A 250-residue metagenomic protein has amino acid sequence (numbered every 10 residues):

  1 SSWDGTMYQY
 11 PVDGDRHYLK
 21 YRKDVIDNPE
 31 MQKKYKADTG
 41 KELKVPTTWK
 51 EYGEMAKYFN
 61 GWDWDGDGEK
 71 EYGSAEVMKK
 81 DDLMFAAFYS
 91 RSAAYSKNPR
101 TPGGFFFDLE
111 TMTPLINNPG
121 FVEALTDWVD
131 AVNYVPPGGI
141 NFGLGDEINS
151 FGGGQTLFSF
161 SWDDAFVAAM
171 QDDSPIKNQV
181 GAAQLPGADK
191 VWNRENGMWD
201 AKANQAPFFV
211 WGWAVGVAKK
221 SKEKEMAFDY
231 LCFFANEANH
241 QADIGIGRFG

Functional and structural regions predicted by a protein language model:
S1-K41, G53, E76-E110, Q205-A218: Periplasmic solute-binding protein
I26, E51-F59, G145-S159: Short helices/loops that flank or line small-molecule/ion binding pockets
K33-V45, E110-T113, V129-G143, Q155 (+1 more regions): A local structural motif
T39-K41, D63-K70: Acidic, glycine-anchored loop motifs typical of Ca2+
W49-F59, A87, A94-N141, Q184-K190: Glycine-centered hinge/linker elements that transmit conformational signals in sensory and ligand-binding systems
N133, D173-G250: Extracytoplasmic/periplasmic substrate-recognition and gating elements
G152, S161-K177, D189: A ligand-binding cleft/hinge motif common to bilobed small-molecule-binding domains
L157-W162, G181: Paired acidic/hydrophobic, glycine-rich loop segments that form the ligand-binding mouth/hinge of periplasmic-binding
